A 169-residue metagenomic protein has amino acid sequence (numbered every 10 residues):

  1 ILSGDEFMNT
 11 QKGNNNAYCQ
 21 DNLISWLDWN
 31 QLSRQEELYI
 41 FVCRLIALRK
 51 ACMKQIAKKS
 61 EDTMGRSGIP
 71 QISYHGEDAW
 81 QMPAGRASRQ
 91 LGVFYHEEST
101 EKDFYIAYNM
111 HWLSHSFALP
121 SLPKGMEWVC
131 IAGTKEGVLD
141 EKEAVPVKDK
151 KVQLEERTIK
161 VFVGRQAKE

Functional and structural regions predicted by a protein language model:
I1-E169: Carbohydrate-interacting/catalytic domains
